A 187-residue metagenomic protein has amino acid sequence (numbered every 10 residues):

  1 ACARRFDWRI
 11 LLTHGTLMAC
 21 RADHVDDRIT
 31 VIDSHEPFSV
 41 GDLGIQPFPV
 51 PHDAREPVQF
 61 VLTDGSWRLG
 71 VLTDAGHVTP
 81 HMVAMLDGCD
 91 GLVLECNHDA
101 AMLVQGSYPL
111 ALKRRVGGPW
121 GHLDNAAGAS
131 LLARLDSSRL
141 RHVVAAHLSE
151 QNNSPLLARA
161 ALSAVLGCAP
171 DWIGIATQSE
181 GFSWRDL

Functional and structural regions predicted by a protein language model:
A1-P37, G167: Active-site HxH/HxHxD metal-binding segment of metal-dependent hydrolases
A3-D7, G65-W67, S138-V144: Short, surface-exposed connector motifs at secondary-structure boundaries
R9-I10, G70, G91, V143: Hydrophobic "anchor" residues on beta-strands that sit immediately upstream of conserved functional sites
T16-A22, N152, F182-W184: Short, charged/polar "capping" segments at the starts of alpha-helices and the immediately preceding loops
I29-D33, D171-E180: Beta-strand->loop->alpha-helix junctions that form or flank phosphate-binding loops in nucleotide-handling enzymes
D33-G91, W184-L187: Core dinuclear metal-dependent hydrolase active-site scaffold
P80-T177: Cap/insert and terminal regions of metallo-dependent hydrolase folds
